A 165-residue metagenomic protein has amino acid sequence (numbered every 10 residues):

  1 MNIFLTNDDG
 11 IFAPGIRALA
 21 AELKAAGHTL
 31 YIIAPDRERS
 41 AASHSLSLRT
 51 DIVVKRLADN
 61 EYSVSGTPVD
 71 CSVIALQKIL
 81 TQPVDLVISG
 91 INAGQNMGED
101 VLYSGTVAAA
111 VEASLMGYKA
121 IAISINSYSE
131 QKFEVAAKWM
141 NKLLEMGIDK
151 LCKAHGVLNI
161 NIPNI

Functional and structural regions predicted by a protein language model:
I3, A13-K78, Q82-P83: A cross-family phosphate/adenosyl-ligand binding-site feature
I33-P35, S89-N92, I123-S124, I160-P163: Short beta-strand segments
A75-T81, A110-K119: Alpha-helix C-terminal capping segments
L86: Short, Asp-centered acidic motifs that coordinate Mg2+ and/or phosphate in catalytic or ligand-binding sites
Q95-S104: Glycine/threonine-rich flexible loop motifs
S114-A136: Glycine-rich phosphate/pyrophosphate-binding loops and their adjacent beta-strand/loop elements at enzyme active sites
V135-I165: Electrostatically charged, flexible surface regions
